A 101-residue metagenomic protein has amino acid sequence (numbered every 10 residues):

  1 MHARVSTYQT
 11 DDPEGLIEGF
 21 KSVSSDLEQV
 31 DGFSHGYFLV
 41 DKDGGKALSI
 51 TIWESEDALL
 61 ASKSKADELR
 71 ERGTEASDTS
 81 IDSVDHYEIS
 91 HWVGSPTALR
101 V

Functional and structural regions predicted by a protein language model:
M1-L48, E54-V101: Short S/T/G/P-rich N-terminal loop/turn motif that feeds into the first structured element of a domain
